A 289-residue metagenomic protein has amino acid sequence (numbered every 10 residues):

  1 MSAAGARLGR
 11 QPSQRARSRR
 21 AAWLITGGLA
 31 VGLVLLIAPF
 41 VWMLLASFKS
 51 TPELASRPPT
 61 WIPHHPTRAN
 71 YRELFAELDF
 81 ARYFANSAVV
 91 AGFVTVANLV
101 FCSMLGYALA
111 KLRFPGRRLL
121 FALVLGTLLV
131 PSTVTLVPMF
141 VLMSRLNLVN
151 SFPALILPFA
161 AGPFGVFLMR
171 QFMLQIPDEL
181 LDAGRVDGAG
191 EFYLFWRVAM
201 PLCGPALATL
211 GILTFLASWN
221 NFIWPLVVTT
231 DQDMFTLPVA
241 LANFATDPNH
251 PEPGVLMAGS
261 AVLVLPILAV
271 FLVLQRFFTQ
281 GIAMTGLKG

Functional and structural regions predicted by a protein language model:
M1-R17: Short, Lys/Arg-rich, polar N-terminal cytosolic tail immediately upstream of the first transmembrane signal-anchor
A22-G289: A structural signal for multi-pass alpha-helical bundles of membrane permease subunits that mediate small-molecule
